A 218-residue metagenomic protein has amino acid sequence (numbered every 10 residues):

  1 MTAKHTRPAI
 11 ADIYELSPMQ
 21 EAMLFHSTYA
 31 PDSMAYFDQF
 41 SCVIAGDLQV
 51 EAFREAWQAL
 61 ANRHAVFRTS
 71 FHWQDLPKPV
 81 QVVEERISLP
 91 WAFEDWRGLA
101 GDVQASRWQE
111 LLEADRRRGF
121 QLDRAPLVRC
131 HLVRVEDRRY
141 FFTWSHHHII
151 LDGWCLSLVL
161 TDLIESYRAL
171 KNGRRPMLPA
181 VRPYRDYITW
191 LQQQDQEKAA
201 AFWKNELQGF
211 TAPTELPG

Functional and structural regions predicted by a protein language model:
A3-E85, L99-Q193, K198, N205-P217: Acyl-group handoff/entry surfaces in thioester-processing enzymes
E85-A92: Short, charged/polar, Gly/Pro-enriched secondary-structure boundary elements
W96: Helicase-core coupling region on the C-terminal RecA-like lobe
